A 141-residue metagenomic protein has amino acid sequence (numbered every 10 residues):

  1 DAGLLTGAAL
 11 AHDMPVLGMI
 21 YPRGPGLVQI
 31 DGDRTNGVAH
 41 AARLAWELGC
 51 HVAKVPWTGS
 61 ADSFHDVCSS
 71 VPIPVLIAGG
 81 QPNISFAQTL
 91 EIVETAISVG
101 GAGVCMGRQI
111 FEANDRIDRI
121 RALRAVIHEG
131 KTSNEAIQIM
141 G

Functional and structural regions predicted by a protein language model:
D1-V75, N83-M106, A125, E129-I139: Alpha/beta enzyme core
G24, A113-N114: Surface-exposed loop/turn and secondary-structure junction residues enriched for glycine/proline
A78: Short beta-strand segments
Q88-L90, N114-L123: Histidine/acidic-residue-rich catalytic or RNA/ligand-binding cores of hydrolases and nuclease-related proteins
R108-E112: A short, acidic, flexible beta-alpha connecting loop/helix-capping segment that sits on the rim of active
